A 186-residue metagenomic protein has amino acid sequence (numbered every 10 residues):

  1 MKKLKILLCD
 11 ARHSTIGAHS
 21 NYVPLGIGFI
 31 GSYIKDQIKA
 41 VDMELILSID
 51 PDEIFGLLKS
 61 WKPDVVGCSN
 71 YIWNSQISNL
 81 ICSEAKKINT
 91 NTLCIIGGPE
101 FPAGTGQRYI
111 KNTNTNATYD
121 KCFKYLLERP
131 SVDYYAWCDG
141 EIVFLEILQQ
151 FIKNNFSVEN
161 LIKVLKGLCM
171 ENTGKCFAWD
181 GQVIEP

Functional and structural regions predicted by a protein language model:
M1-D10, F29, Y33-V41: N-terminal subdomain of nucleotide-sugar transferases
K3, P24, I162-L165: A structure-centric signal for secondary-structure junctions around beta-strands
L4-G17, V65: Nucleotide-activated donor-dependent transferases that construct or modify glycoconjugates
T15-I27: Glycine- and acidic-residue-enriched helix-capping/strand-helix junction motifs
Y33, D42-E185: Glycine-rich beta-alpha loop elements in corrinoid/cobalamin-binding modules across cobalamin-dependent enzymes
